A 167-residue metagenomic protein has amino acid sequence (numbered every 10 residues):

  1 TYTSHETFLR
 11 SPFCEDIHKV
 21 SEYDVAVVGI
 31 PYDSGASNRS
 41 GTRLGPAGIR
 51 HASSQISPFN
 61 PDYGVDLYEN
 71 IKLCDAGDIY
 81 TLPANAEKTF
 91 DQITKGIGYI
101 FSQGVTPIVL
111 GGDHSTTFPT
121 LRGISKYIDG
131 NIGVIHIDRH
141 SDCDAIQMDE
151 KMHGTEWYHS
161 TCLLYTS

Functional and structural regions predicted by a protein language model:
T1-N131, D144: Metal-dependent C-N hydrolase catalytic cores
F118-P119, S141-T161: Active-site glycine-rich loop that binds ribose-phosphate moieties when present
Y165-T166: Conserved small/polar residues in nucleotide/adenosyl-binding loops
